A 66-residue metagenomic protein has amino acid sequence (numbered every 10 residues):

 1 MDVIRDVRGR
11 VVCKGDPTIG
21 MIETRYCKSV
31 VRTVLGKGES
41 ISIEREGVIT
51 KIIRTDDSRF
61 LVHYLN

Functional and structural regions predicted by a protein language model:
M1-G36, D56, H63-L65: N-terminal acidic leader/helix
L35-S40, E44: Short metal-binding segments enriched for Cys and/or His
I43-N66: Mixed-charge, Lys/Arg-enriched low-complexity segments
